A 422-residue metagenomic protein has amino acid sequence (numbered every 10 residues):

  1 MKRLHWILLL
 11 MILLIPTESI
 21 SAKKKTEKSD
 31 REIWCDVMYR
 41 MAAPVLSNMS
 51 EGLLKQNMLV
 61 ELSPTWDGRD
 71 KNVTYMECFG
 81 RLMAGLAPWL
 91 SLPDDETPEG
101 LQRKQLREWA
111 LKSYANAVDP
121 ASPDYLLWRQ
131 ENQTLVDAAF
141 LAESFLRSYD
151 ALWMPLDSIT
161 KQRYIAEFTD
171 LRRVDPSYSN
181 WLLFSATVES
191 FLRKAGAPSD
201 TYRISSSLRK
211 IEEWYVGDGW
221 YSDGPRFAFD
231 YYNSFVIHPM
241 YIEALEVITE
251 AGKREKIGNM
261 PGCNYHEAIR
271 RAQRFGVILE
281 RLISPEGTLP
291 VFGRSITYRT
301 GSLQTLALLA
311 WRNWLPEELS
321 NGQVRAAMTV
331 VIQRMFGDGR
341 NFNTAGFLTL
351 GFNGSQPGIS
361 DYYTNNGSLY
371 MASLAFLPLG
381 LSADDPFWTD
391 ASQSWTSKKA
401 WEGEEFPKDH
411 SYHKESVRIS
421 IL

Functional and structural regions predicted by a protein language model:
M1-K25: Bacterial Sec-dependent N-terminal signal peptides
K23-C78, A84, P88, E108-S113: Low-complexity, Ser/Thr/Pro/Gly-enriched N-terminal "stalk/linker" regions
S47-D70, P123, V331-L422: CBM-like carbohydrate-recognition segments
Y75, L86-W89, R103-E255, P261-I269 (+2 more regions): Aromatic-lined, polymer-binding surfaces characteristic of secreted/periplasmic polysaccharide-degrading enzymes
A84, S91-P93, S420-I421: Beta-sandwich/jelly-roll carbohydrate-recognition scaffolds of carbohydrate-active enzymes
P98-E99: Long, charge-dense tracts
C263, E267-D361, F387-G403: Non-catalytic carbohydrate-binding regions of carbohydrate-active enzymes
